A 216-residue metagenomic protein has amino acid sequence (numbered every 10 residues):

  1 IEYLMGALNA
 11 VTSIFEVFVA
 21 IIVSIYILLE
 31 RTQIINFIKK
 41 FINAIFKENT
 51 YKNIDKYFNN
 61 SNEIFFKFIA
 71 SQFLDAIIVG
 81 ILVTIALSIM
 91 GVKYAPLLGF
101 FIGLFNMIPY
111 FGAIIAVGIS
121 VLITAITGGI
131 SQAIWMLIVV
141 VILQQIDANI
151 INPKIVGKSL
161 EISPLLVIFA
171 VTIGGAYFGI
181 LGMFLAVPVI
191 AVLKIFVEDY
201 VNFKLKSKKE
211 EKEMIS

Functional and structural regions predicted by a protein language model:
I1-N9: Short, aromatic-rich amphipathic segments at membrane interfaces that lie adjacent to a transmembrane helix or signal
E2, E16, E30, E63 (+3 more regions): Glutamate identity and glutamate-enriched acidic tracts
A10-G118, I123, I130-I134: Alpha-helical transmembrane segments and their immediate interhelical loop/hinge regions in multi-pass membrane
L87, F105, A125, G175-F178 (+1 more regions): Helix-capping/transition residues at the boundaries of transmembrane alpha-helices and the short helical linkers
A133-S216: Hydrophobic alpha-helical transmembrane segments of membrane transport and translocation systems, primarily multi-pass
